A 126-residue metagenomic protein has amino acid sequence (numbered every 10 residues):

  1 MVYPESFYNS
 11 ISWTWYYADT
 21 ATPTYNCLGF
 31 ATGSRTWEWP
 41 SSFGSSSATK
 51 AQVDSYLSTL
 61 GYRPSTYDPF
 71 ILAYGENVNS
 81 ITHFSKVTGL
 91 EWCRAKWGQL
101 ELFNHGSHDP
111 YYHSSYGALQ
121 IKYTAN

Functional and structural regions predicted by a protein language model:
M1-L60: N-terminal capping segments
Y3, Y8, Y16-Y17, Y25 (+8 more regions): Sequence-level detector for tyrosine residue identity
N9, N26, N77-N79, N104 (+1 more regions): Detector for Asparagine
G29-F30, I71, W92, I121: Generic structural signal for residues positioned in beta-strands
S45-E101: ...with weaker cross-activation on analogous glycine-rich loops/strands in unrelated enzymes
T88-N126: Aromatic- and glycine-rich peptidoglycan recognition patches
